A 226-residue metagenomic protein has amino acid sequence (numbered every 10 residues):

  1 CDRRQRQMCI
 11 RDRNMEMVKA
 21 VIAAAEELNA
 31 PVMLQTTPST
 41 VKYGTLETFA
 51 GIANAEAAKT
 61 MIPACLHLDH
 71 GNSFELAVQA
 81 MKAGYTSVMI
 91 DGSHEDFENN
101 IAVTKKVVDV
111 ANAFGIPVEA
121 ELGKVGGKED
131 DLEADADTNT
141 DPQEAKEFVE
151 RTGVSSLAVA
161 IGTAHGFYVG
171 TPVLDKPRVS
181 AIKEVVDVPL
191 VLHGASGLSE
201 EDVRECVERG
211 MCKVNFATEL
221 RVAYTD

Functional and structural regions predicted by a protein language model:
C1-I10: Single conserved hydrophobic/aromatic residue that forms the stacking wall/gate of nucleotide- or nucleobase-binding
Q7, A64-C65: Short active-site oxyanion
R11, D69: Short, glycine-rich nucleotide/cofactor-binding loops
M15-S39, E47-M61, G71-V186, L192 (+3 more regions): Alpha/beta enzyme core
A195: Structured beta-strand/loop patches that form or line metal/cofactor-binding pockets in enzymes
T225-D226: Transmembrane alpha-helical segments of integral membrane proteins
